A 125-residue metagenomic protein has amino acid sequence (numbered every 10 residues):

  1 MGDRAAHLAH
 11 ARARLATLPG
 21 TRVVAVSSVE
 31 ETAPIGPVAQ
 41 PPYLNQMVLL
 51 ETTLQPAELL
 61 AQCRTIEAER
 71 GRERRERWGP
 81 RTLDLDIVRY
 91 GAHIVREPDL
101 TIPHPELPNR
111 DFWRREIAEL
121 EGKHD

Functional and structural regions predicted by a protein language model:
M1-T21, S27-E31: N-terminal beta1-alpha1 ligand-phosphate binding loop
D3, G20, P34-Y43, L54-D125: Flexible, gly/pro- and Lys/Arg-enriched active-site loops
E51: Small/polar loops that bind or transfer phosphate-bearing groups
